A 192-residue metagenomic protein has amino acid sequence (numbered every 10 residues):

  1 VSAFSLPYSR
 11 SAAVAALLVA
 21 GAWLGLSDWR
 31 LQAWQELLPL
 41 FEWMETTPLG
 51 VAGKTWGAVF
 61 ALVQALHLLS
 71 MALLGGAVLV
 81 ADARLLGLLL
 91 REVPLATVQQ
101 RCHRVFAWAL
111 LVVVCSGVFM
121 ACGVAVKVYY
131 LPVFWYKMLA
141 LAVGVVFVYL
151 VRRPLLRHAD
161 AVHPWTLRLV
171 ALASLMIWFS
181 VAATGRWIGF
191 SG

Functional and structural regions predicted by a protein language model:
A3-G192: Polytopic transmembrane helical bundles with strong interfacial aromatic enrichment
